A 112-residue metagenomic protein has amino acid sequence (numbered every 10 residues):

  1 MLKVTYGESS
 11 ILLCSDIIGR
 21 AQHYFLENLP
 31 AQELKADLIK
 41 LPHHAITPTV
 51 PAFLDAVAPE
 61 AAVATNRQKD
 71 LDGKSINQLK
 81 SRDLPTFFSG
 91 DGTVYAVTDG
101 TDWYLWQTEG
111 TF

Functional and structural regions predicted by a protein language model:
M1-A58, A64-L71: Active-site-proximal loop/helix segments of hydrolase catalytic cores
A61, N66-F112: Binuclear metal-ion centers of metallo-dependent hydrolases, dominated by the metallo-beta-lactamase
